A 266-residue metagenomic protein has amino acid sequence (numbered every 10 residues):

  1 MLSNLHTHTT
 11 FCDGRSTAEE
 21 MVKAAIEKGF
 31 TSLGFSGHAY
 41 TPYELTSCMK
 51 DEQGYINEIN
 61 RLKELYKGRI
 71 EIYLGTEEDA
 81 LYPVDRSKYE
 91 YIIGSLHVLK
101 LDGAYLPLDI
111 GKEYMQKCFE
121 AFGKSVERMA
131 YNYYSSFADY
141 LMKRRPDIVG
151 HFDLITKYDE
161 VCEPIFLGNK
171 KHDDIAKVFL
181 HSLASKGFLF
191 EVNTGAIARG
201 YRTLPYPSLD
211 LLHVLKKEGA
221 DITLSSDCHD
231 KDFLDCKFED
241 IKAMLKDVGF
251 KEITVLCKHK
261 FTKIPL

Functional and structural regions predicted by a protein language model:
M1-A80, E90, T156-K170, T194 (+5 more regions): An N-terminally biased module of ancient metal coordination in phosphate/nucleic-acid-related enzymes
I26, L141-M142, K216, K246: Non-catalytic positions within long, well-ordered alpha-helices that form the structural scaffold/packing of enzyme
L33-F35, I92, V149, F190 (+1 more regions): Hydrophobic residues within beta-strands of alpha/beta enzymes
M49-S185: Extended substrate/RNA-proximal surfaces in nucleic-acid metabolism proteins
A80-S87, V161-E163, Y201-V214, K237-F238: Distinct, well-ordered alpha-helical segments
K88, E218, V248-G249: Short, structured coil segments at secondary-structure junctions
Y140-K143, K260-L266: A cross-taxonomic marker for long C-terminal extensions/tails that follow the last structured domain
K171-L234: Active-site-adjacent C-terminal substructures of enzyme catalytic domains
